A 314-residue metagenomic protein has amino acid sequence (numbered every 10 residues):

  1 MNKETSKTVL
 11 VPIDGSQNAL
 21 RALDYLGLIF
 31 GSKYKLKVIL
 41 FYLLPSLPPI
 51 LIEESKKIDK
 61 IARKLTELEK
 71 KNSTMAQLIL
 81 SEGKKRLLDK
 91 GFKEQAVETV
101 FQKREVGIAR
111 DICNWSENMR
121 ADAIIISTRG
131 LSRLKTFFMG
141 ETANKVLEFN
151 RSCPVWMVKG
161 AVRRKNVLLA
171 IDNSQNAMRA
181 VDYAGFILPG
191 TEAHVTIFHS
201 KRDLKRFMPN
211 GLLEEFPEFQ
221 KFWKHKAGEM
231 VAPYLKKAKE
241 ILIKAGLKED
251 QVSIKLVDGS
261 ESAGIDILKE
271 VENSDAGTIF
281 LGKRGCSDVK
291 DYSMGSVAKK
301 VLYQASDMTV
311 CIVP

Functional and structural regions predicted by a protein language model:
M1-E4, P48, K70, L78-I124 (+1 more regions): Structural beta-alpha unit
M1-T66, K165-K224, G228, E240-S253: Small/aliphatic-rich secondary-structure junction motif
N2-T8, N18, G31-K33, D111-R163 (+1 more regions): Gly/Ser-rich helix-loop-strand patches that form or flank binding pockets for ribonucleotide-derived cofactors
V9, L80, I112, V181 (+2 more regions): Fold-core signature of tandem repeat domains
S16, P45, R104, L131-S132 (+5 more regions): Residue-level marker for beta-strand->alpha-helix junctions and adjacent short loops that shape enzyme
L26, G83, I112, V146 (+4 more regions): Aromatic/hydrophobic pocket-lining residues that form π-stacking "cages" and hydrophobic walls in ligand
E69-Q77, G228-A232: Glycine- and acidic-residue-enriched helix-capping/strand-helix junction motifs
